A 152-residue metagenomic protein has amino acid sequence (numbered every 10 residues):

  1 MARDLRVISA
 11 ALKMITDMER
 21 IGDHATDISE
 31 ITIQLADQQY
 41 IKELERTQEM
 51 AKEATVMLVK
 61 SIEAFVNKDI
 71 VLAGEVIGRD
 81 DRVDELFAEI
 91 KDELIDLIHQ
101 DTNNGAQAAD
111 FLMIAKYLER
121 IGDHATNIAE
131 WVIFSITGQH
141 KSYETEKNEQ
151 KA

Functional and structural regions predicted by a protein language model:
M1-A152: Cytosolic, long alpha-helical scaffolding segments
